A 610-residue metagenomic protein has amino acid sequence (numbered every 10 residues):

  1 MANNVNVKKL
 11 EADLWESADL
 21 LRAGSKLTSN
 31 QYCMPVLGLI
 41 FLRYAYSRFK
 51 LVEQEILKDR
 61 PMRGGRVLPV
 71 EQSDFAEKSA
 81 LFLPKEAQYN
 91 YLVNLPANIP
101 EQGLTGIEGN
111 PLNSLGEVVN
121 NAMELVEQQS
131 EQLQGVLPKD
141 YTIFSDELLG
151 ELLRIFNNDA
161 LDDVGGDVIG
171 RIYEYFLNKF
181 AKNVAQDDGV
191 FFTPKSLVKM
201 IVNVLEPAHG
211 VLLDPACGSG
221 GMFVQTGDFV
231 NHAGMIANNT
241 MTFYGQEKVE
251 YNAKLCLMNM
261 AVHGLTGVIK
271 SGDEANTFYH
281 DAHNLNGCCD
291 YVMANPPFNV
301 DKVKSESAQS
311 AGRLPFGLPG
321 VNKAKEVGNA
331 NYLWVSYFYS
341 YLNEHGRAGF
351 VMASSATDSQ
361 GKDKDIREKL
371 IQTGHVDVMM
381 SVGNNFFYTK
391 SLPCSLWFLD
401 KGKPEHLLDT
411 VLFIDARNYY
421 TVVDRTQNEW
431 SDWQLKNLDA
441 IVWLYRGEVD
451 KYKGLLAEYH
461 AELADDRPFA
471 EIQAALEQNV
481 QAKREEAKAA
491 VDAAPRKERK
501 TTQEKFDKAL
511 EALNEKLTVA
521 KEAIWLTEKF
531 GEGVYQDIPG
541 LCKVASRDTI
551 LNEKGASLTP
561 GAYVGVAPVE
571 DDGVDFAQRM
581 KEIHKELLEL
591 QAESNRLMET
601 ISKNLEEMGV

Functional and structural regions predicted by a protein language model:
M1-A208, V268-H283, S381-N384, L407-D415 (+1 more regions): Non-catalytic, mostly N-terminal accessory regions of nucleic-acid modification and defense proteins
V5, K9-A12, D167, R171 (+19 more regions): Generic recognition of stable, solvent-exposed alpha-helical segments in well-folded globular domains
K26, V303-N329, S354-K362, G383-T389 (+2 more regions): Short, contiguous acidic/charged loop-to-helix segments that flank catalytic cores in large enzymes
S29-Y44, I201, A253, K323-L399: Conserved Class I SAM-dependent methyltransferase catalytic core
Y32, C288-C289, A311, N329-A330 (+9 more regions): Active-site lining segments that contact anionic ligands and/or coordinate catalytic metals
T142, D162, G245-V249, Y291 (+5 more regions): Hydrophobic alpha-helical scaffolding
D187-A294, N299-S310, P315-V321, Y332 (+4 more regions): Conserved S-adenosyl-L-methionine
Q372-V376, F386-D450: C-terminal, active-site-flanking charged/polar segments
